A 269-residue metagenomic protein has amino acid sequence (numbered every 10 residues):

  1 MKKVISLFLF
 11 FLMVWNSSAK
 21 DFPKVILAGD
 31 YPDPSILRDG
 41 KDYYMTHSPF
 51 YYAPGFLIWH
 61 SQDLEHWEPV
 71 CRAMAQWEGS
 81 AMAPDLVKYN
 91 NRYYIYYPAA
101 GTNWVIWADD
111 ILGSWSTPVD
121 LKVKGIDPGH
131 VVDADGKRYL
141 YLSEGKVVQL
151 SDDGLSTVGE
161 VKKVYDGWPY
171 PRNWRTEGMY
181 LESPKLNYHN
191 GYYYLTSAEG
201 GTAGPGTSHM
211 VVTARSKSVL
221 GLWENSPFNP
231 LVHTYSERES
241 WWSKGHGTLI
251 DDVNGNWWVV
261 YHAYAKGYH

Functional and structural regions predicted by a protein language model:
V4-W15: Sec-dependent N-terminal signal peptides
A19-H269: Carbohydrate-active catalytic/glycan-binding domains of CAZyme proteins, especially the secreted or lumenal ectodomains
